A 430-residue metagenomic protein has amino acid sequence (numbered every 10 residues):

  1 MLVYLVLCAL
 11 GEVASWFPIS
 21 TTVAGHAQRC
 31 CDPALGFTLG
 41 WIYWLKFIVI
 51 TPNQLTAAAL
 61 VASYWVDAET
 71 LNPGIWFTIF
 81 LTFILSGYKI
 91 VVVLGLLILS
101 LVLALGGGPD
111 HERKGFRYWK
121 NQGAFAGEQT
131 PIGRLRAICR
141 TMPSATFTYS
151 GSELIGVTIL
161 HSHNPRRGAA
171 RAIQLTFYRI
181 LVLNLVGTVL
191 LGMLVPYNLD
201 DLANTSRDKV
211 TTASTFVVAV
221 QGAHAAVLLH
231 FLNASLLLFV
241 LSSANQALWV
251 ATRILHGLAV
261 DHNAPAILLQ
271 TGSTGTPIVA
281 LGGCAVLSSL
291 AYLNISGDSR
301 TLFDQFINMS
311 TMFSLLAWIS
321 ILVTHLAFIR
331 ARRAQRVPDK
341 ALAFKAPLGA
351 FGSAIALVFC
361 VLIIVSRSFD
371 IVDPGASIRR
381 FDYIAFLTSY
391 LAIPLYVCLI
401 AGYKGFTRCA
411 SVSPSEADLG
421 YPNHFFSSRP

Functional and structural regions predicted by a protein language model:
V3-F80, A244-I254, L316: Hydrophobic transmembrane alpha-helices that form the core helical bundles of multi-pass secondary transporters
I19-S20, I42-T56, S144, Y149-S162 (+3 more regions): Membrane-helix boundary/coupling elements in multi-pass transport proteins
V23-A27, D32, Q122-F125, T141 (+3 more regions): TM-loop-TM module centered on a large, flexible mid-protein loop between adjacent transmembrane helices in multi-pass
W65-S86, F231-A234, L293-I321, D373-Y390: Transmembrane helix-loop boundary segments of multi-pass membrane transporters
W65-T82, I90-L96, R113-K114, A280-S289 (+2 more regions): Transmembrane alpha-helical segments of multi-pass small-molecule transport proteins
I84, Q270-G275, W318-S389, L419-H424: C-terminal membrane-solvent junction of multi-pass transporters and transport-like membrane proteins
G87-A226: Helix-loop-helix junctions that connect adjacent transmembrane segments in multi-pass membrane transporters
C409-P430: Non-transmembrane, juxtamembrane loop and terminal tail segments of multi-pass eukaryotic membrane proteins
